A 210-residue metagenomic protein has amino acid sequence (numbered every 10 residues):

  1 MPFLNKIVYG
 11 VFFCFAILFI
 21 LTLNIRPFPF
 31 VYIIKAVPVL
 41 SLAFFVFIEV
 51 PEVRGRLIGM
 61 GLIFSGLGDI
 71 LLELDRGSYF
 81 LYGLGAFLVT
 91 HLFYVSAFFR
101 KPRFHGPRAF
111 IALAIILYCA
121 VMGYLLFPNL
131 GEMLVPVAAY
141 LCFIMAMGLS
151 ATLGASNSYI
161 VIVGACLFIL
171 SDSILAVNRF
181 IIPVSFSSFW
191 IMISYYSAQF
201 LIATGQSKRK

Functional and structural regions predicted by a protein language model:
M1-K210: Polytopic alpha-helical membrane-helix bundles and their juxtamembrane interface segments in multi-pass membrane
